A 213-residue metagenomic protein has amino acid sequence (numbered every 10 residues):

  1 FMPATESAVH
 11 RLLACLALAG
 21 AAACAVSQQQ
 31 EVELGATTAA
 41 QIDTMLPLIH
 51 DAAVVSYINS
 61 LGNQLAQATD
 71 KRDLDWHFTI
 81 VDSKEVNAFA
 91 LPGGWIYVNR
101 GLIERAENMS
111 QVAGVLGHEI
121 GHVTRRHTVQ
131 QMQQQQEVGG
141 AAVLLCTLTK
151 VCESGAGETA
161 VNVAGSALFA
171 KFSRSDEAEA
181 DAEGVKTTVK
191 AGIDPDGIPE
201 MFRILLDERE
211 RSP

Functional and structural regions predicted by a protein language model:
F1-A14: Bacterial N-terminal signal peptides that target proteins for export
L13, C24-P213: A Zn2+-metalloprotease active-site environment signal
